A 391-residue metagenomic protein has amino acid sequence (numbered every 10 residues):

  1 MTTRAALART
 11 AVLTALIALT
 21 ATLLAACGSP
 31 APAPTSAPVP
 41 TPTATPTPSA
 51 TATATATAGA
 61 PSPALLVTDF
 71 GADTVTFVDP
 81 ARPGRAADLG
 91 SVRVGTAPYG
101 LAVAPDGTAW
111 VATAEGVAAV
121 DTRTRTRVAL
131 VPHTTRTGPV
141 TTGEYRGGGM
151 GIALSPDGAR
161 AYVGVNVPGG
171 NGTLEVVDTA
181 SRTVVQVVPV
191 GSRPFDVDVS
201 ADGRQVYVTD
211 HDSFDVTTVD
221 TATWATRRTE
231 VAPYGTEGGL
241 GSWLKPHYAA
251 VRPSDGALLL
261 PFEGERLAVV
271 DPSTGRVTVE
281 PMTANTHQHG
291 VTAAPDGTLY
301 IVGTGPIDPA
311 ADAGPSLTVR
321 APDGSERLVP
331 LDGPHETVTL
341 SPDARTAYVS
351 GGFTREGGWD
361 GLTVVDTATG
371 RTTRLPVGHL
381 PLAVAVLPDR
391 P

Functional and structural regions predicted by a protein language model:
M1-A25: Sec-dependent bacterial lipoprotein signal peptides
C27-P391: Predominantly soluble domains enriched in secretory-pathway, periplasmic, or organellar proteins
